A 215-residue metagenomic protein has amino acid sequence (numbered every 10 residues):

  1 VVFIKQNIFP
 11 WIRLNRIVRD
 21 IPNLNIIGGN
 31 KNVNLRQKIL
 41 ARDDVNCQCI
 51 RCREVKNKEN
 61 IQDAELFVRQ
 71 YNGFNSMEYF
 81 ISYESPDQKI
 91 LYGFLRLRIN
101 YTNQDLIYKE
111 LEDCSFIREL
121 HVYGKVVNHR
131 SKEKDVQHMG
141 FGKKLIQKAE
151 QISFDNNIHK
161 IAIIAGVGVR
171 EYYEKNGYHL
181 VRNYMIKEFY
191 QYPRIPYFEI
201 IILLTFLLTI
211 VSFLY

Functional and structural regions predicted by a protein language model:
V1-C114, R118, R130-Q137: C-terminal scaffold of the Radical SAM
V18-D20, H121, V167-V169: Active-site-proximal loop/turn and secondary-structure-junction residues that shape catalytic pockets, frequently
N57, V122-K125, A149, H159: Long C-terminal interaction/binding lobes of large macromolecular proteins
E133-I152: Conserved acetyl-CoA-binding loop-helix of GNAT-fold acetyltransferases
Q151-A165: Conserved GNAT acetyl-CoA-binding A-motif
A165-Y184: Conserved active-site alpha-helix within GNAT-family acetyltransferase domains
I186-Y192: Short beta-strand-to-coil "C-cap" segments at the C-terminal boundary of structured domains/repeats, marking
P196-Y215: Terminal signal-anchor or tail-anchor transmembrane helices that tether membrane-associated enzymes to cellular
